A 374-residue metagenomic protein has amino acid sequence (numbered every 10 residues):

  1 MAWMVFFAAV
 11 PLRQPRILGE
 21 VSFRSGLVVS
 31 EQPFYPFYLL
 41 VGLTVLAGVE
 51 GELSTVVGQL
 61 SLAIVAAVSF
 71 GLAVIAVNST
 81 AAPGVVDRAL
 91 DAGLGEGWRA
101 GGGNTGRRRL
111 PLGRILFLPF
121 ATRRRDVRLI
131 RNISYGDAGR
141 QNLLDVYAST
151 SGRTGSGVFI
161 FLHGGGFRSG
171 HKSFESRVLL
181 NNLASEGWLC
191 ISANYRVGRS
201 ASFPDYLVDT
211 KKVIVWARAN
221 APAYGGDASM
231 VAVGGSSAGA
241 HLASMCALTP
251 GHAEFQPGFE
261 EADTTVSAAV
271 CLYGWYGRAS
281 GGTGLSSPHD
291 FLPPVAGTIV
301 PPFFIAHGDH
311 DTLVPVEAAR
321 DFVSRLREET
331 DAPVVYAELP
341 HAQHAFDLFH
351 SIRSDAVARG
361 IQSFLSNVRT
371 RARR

Functional and structural regions predicted by a protein language model:
M1-L18, S30, F37-L40, E317-V323 (+1 more regions): C-terminal catalytic histidine-bearing segment of alpha/beta-hydrolase fold enzymes
F7, I17, V21-L46, A100-T154: N-terminal cap/lid segment of alpha/beta-hydrolase-fold proteins
A47, K212-G284: Primarily recognizes the serine-hydrolase "nucleophile elbow" in alpha/beta-hydrolase and SGNH/GDSL folds
G155-G166: Short beta-strand element of the alpha/beta-hydrolase
G166-S169, F174, C190, W216: Serine-hydrolase catalytic-loop signature spanning alpha/beta hydrolases and amidase-signature enzymes
S173-I191: Short amphipathic alpha-helix adjacent to the substrate-entry channel of hydrolases
R278, H310-V314: Acidic catalytic loop of the alpha/beta-hydrolase fold
I299, I305-H307, D311: Short beta-strand/loop motif that positions the catalytic acidic residue of the alpha/beta-hydrolase fold
